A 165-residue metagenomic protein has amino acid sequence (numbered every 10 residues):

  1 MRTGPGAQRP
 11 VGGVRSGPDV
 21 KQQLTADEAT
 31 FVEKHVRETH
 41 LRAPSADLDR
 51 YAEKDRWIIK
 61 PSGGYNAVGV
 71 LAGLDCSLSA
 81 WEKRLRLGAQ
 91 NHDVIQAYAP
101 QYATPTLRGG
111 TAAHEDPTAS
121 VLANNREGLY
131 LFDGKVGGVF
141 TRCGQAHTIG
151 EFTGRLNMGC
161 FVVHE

Functional and structural regions predicted by a protein language model:
M1-T104, R108: Active-site nucleotide/adenylate-binding loops and adjacent lid/helix of ATP-dependent enzymes
V68-E165: ATP-dependent carboxylate/phosphate-activation module, predominantly the ATP-grasp catalytic core and closely related
